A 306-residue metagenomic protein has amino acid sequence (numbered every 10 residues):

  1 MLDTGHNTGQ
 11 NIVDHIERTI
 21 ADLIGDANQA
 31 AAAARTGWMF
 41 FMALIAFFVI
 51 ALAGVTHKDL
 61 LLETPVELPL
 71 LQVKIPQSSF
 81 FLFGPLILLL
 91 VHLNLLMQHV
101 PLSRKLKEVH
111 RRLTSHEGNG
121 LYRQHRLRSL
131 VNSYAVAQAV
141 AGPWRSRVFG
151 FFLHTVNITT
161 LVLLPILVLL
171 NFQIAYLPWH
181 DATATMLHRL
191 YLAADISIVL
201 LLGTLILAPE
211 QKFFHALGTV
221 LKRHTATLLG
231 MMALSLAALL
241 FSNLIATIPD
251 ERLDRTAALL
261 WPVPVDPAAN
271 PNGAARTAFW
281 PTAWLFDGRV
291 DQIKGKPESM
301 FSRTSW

Functional and structural regions predicted by a protein language model:
M1-N11: Soluble N-terminal domains of membrane-associated systems
N11-V66, L88, H92-W306: Intrinsic low-complexity/IDR segments
L71-L93: Interfacial helix-start motif at the membrane-water boundary
